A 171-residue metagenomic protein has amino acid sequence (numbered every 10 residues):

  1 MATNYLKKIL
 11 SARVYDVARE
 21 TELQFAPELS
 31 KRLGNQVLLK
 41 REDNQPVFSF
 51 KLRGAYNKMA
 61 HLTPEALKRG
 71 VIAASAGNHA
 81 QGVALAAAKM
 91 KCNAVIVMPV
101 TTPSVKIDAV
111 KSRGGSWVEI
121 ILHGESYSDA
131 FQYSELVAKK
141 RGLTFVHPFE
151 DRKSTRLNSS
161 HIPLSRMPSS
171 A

Functional and structural regions predicted by a protein language model:
M1-R156, S165: PLP-dependent amino-acid enzyme catalytic core
L157-A171: Single conserved hydrophobic/aromatic residue that forms the stacking wall/gate of nucleotide- or nucleobase-binding
